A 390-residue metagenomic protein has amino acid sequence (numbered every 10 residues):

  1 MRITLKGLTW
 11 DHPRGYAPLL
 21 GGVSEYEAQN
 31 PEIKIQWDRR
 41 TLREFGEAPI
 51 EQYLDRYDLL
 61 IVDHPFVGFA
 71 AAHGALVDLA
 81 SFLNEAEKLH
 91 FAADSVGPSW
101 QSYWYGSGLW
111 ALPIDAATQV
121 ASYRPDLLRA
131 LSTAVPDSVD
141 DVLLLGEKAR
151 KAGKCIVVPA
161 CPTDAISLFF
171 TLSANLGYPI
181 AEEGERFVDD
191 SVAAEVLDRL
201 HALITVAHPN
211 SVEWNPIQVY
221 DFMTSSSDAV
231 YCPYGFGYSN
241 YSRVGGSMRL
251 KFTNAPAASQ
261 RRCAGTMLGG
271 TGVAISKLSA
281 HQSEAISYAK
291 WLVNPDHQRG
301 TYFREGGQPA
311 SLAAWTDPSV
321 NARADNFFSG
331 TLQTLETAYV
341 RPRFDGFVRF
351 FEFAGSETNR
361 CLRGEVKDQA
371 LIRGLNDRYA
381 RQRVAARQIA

Functional and structural regions predicted by a protein language model:
M1-V67, R381-A390: Conserved N-terminal structural module of periplasmic/extracytoplasmic solute-binding proteins
R39-A48, V139-D141, S211-F222: Short helix-initiation/N-cap motifs at beta->coil->alpha
P65-A71, P233-M248: A ligand-binding cleft/hinge motif common to bilobed small-molecule-binding domains
V67-V120, F252-T253: Hinge/lid segment of periplasmic solute-binding proteins
W110-L112, L143-R186, S227-A229: Extracytoplasmic/periplasmic solute-binding protein
E183-W214: Glycine-centered hinge/linker elements that transmit conformational signals in sensory and ligand-binding systems
R243-Q308: Extracytoplasmic/periplasmic substrate-recognition and gating elements
F303-F353, R360, A385-A386: Long, aromatic- and glycine/proline-rich binding clefts that accommodate carbohydrate-like moieties
